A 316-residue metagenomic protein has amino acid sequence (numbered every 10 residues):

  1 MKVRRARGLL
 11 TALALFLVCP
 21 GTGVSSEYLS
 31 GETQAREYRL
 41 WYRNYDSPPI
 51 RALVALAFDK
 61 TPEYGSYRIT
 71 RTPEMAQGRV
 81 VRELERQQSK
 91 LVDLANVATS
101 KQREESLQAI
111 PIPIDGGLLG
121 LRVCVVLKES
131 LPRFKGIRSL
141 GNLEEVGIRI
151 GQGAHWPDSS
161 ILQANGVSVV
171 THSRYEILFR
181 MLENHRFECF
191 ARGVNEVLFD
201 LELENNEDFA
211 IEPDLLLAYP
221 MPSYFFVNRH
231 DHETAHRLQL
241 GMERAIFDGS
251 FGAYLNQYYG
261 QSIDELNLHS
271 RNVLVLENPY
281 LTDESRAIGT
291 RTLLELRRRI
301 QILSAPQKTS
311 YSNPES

Functional and structural regions predicted by a protein language model:
Y28-S106, L238: Extracytoplasmic small-molecule ligand-binding "clamshell" domains of the periplasmic binding protein/Venus flytrap
S30-S47, G136-H155, E188-C189: Short loop->beta-strand "edge-of-pocket" segments that line small-molecule binding or catalytic clefts across diverse
V54-R68, R138-E144, G153-R174, L201-N206: Ligand-binding cleft/hinge of the Venus flytrap
T70-V92, A164, E176-N195: Short helices/loops that flank or line small-molecule/ion binding pockets
E85-R86, V92-S106, F190-F209, L216: A ligand-binding cleft/hinge motif common to bilobed small-molecule-binding domains
I112-S160: A conserved helix-loop-strand patch within extracytoplasmic ligand-binding domains of the periplasmic binding
G117-V123, S130, E202-Q239, Q261-E284: Periplasmic-binding protein-like
F247-S316: An extracytoplasmic/periplasmic, membrane-proximal ligand-sensing/linker region
